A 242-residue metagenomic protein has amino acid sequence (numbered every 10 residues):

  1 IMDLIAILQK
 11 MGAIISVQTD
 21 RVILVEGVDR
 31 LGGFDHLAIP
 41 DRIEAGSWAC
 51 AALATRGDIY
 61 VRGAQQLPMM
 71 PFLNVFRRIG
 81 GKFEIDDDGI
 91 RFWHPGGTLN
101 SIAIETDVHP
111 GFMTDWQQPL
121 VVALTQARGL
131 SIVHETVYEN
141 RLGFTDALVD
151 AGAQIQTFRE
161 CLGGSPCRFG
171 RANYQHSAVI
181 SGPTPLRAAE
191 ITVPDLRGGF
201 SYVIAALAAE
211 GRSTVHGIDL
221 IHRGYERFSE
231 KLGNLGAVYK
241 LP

Functional and structural regions predicted by a protein language model:
I1-P242: Short, structured segments at the rim of ligand-binding sites
